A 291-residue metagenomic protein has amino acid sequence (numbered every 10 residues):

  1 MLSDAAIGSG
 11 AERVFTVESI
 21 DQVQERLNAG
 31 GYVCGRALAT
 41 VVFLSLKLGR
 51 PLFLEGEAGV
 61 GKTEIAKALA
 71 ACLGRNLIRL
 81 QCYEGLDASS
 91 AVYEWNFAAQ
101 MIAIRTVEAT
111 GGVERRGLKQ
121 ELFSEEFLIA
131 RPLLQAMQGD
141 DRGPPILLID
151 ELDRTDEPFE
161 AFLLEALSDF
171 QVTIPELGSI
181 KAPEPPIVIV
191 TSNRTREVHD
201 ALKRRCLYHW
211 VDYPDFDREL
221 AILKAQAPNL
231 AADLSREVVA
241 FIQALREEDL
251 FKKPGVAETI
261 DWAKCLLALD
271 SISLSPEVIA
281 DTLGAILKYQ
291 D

Functional and structural regions predicted by a protein language model:
M1-D291: C-terminal regulatory/interaction module of P-loop NTP-utilizing enzymes
